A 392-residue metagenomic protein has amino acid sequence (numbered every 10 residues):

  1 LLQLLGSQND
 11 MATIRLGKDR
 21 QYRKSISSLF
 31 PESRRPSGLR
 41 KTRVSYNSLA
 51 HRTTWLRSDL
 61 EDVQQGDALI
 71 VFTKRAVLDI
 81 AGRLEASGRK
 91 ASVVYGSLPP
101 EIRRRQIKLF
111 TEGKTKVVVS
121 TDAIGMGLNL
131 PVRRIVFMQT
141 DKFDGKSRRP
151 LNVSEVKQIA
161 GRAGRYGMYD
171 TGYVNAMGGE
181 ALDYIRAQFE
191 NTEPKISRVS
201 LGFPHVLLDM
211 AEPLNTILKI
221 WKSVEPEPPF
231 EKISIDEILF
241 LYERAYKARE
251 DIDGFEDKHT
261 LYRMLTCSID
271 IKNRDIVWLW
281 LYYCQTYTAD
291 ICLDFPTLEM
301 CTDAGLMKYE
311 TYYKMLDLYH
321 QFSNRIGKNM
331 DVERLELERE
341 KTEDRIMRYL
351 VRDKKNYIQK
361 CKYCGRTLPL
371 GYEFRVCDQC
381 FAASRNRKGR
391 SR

Functional and structural regions predicted by a protein language model:
L1-V44: Post-DEXD/H (motif II) to motif III coupling segment of the RecA-like Helicase ATP-binding lobe
Q8-M11, P31, L39-R40, Q64-G66 (+4 more regions): Short glycine-/polar-rich loops that comprise or flank the Walker A/P-loop and associated switch/sensor motifs
M11-T13, D62-S87, A91-V94, E231: Conserved strand-helix element at the start of the C-terminal RecA-like helicase core
P36, T42-R43, G88-P100: Conserved RecA-like helicase motor-core motifs
T73-R75, V93-R105, T121-G125: Conserved helicase motor
F110-N129: Conserved two-lobed SF2 helicase motor
R134, D141-D144, R149-E190: Conserved segment of the helicase C-terminal RecA-like domain
P204-R392: Non-catalytic terminal extensions of ATP-dependent helicases
